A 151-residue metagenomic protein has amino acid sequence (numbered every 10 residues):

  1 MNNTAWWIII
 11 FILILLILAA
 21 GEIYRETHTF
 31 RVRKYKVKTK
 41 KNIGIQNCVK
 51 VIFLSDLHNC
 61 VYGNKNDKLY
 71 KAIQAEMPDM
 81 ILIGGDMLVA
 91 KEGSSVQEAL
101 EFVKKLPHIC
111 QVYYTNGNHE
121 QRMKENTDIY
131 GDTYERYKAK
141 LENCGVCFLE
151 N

Functional and structural regions predicted by a protein language model:
M1-I10: Feature marks short, highly hydrophobic, charge-poor N-terminal signal-anchor/signal peptide-like helices that anchor
I8-I9, E22-Y24, E135, L141-E142: Intrinsically disordered, low-complexity segments enriched in polar/charged residues with Gly/Pro, especially when
I10-L18, L149: Alpha-helical membrane-embedded segments
L15-F102: N-terminal active-site segment of His-dependent metallophosphoesterases
K65-N151: Core catalytic region of metal-dependent phosphoesterases/phosphodiesterases, especially metallo-beta-lactamase-like
